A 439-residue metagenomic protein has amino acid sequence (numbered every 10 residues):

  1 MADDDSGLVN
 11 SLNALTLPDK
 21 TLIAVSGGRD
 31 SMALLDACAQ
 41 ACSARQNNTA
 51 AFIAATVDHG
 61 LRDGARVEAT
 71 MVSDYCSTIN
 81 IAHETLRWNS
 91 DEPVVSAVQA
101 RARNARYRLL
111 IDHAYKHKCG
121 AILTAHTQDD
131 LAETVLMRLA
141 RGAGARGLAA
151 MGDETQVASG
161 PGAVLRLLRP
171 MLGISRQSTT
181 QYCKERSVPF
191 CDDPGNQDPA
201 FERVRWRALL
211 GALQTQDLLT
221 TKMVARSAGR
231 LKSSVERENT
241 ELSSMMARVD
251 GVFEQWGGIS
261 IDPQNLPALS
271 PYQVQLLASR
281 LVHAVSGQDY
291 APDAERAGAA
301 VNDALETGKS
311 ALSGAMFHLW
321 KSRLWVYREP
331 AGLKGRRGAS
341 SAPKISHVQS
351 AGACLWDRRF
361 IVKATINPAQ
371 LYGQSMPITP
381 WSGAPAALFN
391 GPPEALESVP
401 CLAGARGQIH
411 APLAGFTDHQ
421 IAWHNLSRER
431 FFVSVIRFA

Functional and structural regions predicted by a protein language model:
M1-A212: Core alpha/beta nucleotide-donor-binding catalytic domains of modification enzymes
D5-L8, A14-G27, T49-I53, W88-S90 (+3 more regions): AMP-forming adenylation/ATP pyrophosphatase catalytic core
M32, E133-T134, R203-R207, K222-A225 (+1 more regions): Non-catalytic, well-ordered alpha-helical scaffold segments
Q46-N47, N80, L218, H283-G287: Residue-level recognition of short, structured coil/turn motifs that connect secondary structure elements
A140, Q214, V282-S286: Hydrophobic/aromatic-lined pockets within catalytic cores
N196-F201, K222-K232: Internal, active-site/partner-interface "lid" segment
L213-V224: Inter-helical turn/loop segments and adjacent helix faces that build the functional surface of alpha-helical bundle
